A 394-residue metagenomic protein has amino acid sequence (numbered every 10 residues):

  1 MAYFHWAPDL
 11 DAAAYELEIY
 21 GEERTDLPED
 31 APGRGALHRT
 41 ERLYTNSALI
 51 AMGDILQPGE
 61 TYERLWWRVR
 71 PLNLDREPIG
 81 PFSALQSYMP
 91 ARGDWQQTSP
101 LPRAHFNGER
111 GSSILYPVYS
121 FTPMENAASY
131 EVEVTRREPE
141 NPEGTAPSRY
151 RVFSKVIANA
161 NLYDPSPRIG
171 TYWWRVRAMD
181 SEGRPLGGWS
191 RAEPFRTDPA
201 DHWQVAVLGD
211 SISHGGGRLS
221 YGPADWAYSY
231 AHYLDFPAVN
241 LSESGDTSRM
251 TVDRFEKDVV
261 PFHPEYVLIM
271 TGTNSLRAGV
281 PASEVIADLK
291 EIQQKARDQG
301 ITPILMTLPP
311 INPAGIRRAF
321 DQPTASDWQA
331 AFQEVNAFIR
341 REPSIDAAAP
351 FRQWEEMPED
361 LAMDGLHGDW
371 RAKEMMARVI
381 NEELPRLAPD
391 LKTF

Functional and structural regions predicted by a protein language model:
A2-D11, L115-N126: Conserved aromatic anchor
E18-Y62, V134-P167: Recognizes extended acidic, P/S/T-rich segments that occur within or adjacent to Ig-like beta-sandwich modules
L74-G93, S181-T197: Extracellular fibronectin type III
W174, T251, P343, D360-F394: Histidine-centered active-site loop/cap adjacent to the catalytic His in serine esterases/O-acetyl transfer systems
R184-S244, R254-H263: Serine-esterase "nucleophile elbow" of acetyl-processing enzymes
S220-Y221, A231, R249-D288, P309-P313: Oxyanion-hole/transition-state-stabilizing segment in secreted/luminal serine hydrolases and related acyltransferases
P313-A349: Substrate-gating cap/lid alpha-helix
